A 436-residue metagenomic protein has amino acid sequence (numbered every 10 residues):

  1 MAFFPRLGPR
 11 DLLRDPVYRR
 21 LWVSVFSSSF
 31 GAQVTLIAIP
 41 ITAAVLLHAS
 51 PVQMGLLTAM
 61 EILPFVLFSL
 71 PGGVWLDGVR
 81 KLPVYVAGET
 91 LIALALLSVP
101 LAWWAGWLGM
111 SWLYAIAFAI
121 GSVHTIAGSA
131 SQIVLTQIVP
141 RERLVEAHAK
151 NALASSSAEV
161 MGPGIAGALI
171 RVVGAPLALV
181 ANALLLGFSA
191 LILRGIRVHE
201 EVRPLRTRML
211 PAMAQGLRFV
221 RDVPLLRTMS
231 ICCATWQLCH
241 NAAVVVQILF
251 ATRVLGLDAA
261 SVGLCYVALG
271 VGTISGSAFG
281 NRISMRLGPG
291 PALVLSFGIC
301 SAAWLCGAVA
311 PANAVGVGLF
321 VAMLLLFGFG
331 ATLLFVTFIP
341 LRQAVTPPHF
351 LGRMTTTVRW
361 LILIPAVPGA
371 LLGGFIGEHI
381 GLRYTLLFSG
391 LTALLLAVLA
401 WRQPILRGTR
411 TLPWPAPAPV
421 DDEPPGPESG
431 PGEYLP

Functional and structural regions predicted by a protein language model:
M1-G426, Y434-L435: Alpha-helical transmembrane-bundle signature of multi-pass membrane transport and export proteins
